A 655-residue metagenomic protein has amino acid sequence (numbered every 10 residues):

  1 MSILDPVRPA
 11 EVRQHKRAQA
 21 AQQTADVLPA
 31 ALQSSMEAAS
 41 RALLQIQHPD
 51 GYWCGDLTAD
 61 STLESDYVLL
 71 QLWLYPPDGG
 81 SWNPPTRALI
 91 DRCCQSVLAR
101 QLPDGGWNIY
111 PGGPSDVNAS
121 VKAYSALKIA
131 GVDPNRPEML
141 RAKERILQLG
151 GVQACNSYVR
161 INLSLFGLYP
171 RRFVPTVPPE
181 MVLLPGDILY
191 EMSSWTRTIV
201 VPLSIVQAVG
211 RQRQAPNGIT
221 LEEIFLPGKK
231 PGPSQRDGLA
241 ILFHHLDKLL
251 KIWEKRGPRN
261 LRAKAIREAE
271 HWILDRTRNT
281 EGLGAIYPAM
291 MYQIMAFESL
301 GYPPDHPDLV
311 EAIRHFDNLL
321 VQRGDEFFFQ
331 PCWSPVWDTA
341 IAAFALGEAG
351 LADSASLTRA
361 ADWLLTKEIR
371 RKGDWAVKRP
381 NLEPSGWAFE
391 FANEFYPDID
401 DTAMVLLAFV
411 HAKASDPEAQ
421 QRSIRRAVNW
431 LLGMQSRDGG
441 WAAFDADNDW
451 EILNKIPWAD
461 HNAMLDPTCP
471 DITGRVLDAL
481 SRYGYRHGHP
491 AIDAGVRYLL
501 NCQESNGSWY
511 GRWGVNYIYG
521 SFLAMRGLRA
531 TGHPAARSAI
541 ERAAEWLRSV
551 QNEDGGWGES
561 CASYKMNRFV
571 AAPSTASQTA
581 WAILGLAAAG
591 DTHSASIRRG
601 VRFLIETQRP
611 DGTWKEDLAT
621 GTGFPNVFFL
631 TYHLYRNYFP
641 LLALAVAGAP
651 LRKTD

Functional and structural regions predicted by a protein language model:
M1-D655: Preference for long, amphipathic alpha-helical scaffolds in soluble/luminal domains and all-alpha bundles
